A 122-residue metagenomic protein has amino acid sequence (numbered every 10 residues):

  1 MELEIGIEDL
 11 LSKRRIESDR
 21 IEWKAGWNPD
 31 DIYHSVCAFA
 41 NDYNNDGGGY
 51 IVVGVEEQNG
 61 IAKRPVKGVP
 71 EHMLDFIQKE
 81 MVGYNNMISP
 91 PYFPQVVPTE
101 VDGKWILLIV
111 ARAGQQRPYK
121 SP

Functional and structural regions predicted by a protein language model:
M1-P122: Conserved N-terminal catalytic/coupling substructures associated with nucleotide/phosphate chemistry
